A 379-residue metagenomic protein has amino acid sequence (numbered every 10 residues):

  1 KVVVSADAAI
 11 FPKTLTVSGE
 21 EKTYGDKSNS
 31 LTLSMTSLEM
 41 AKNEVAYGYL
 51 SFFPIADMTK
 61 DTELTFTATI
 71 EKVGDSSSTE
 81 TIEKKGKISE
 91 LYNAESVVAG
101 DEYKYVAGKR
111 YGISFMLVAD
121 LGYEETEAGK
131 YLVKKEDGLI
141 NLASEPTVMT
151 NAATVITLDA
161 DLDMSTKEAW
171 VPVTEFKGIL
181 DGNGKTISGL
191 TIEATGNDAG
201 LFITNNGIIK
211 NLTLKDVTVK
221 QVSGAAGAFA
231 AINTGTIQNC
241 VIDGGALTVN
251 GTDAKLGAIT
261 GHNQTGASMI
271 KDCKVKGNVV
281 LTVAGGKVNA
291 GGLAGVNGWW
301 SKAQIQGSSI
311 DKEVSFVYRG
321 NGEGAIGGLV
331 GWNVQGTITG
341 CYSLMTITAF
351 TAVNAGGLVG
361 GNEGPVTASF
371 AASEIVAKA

Functional and structural regions predicted by a protein language model:
K1-A99: Tryptophan-paired
V3-S5, T67-T69, M116, D161 (+2 more regions): Residue-level recognition of well-ordered beta-strand positions that form the cores of beta-sheet-rich folds across
V45-Y49, E83, R110-G112, V155-T157 (+1 more regions): Intrinsic-disorder/low-complexity, polar/charged segments enriched in Ser/Thr/Lys/Arg/Asp/Glu/Gln
V98-D120: Compositionally biased low-complexity segments at domain edges in trafficked proteins and select soluble regulators
D120-A379: Surface-exposed repetitive/solenoidal architectures
